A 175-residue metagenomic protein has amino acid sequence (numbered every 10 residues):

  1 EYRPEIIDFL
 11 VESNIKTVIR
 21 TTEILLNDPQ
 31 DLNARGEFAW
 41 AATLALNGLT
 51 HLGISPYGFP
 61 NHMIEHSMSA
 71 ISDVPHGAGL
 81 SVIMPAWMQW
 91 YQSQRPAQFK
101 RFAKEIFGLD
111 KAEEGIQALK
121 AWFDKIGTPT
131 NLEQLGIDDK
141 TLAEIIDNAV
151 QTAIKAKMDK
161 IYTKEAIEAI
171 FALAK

Functional and structural regions predicted by a protein language model:
E1-A118: Active-site segments that bind and position negatively charged phosphate/pyrophosphate groups
L109-K175: C-terminal charged capping/lid subdomain of soluble metabolic enzymes
